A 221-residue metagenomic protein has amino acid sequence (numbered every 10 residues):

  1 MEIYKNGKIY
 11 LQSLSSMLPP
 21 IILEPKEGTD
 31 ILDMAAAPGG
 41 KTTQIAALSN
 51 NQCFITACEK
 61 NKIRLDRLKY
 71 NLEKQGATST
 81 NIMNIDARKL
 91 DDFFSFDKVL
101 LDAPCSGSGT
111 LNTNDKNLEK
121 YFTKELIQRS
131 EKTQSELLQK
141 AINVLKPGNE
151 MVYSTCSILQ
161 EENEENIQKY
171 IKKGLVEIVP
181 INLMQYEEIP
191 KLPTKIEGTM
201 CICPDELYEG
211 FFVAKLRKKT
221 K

Functional and structural regions predicted by a protein language model:
M1-K221: S-adenosylmethionine
